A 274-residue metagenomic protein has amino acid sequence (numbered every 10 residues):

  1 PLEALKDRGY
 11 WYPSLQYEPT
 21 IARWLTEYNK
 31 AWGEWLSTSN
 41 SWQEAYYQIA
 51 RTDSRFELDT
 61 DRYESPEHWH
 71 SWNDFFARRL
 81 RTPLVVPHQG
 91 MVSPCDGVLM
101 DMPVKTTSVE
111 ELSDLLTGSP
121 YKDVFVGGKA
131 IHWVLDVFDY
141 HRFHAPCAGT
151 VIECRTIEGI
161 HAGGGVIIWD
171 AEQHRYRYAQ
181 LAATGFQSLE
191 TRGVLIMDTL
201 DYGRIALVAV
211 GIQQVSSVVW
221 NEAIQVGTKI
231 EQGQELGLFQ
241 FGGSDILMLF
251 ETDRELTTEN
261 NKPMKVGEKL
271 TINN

Functional and structural regions predicted by a protein language model:
P1-N274: Contiguous, well-folded functional domains in the mature portion of proteins
